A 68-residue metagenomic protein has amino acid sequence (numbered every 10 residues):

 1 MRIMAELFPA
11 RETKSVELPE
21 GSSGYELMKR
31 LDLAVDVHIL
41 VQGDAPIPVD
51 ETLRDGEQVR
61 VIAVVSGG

Functional and structural regions predicted by a protein language model:
M1-G67: Ubiquitin-like/PB1-type beta-grasp interaction modules and other compact soluble beta-rich domains
